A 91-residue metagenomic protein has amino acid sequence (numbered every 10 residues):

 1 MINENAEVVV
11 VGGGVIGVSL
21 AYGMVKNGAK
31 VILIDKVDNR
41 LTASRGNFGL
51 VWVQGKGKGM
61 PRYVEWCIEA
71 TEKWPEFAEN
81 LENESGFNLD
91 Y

Functional and structural regions predicted by a protein language model:
M1-N5: A short, basic/flexible loop-to-alpha-helix module at the beginning of a structural domain
A6-L33: N-terminal Rossmann-like FAD-binding beta1-loop-alpha1 element of flavoenzymes
G23, V37-Y91: Conserved FAD-binding subdomain of flavin-dependent enzymes
